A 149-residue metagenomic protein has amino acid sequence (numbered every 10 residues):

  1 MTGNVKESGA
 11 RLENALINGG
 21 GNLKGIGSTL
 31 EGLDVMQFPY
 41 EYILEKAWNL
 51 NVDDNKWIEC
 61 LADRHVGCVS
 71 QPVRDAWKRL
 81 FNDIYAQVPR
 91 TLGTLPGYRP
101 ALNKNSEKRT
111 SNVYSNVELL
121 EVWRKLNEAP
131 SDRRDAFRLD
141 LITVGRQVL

Functional and structural regions predicted by a protein language model:
M1-L149: Substrate-binding groove of N-acetylhexosamine-processing glycoside hydrolases
